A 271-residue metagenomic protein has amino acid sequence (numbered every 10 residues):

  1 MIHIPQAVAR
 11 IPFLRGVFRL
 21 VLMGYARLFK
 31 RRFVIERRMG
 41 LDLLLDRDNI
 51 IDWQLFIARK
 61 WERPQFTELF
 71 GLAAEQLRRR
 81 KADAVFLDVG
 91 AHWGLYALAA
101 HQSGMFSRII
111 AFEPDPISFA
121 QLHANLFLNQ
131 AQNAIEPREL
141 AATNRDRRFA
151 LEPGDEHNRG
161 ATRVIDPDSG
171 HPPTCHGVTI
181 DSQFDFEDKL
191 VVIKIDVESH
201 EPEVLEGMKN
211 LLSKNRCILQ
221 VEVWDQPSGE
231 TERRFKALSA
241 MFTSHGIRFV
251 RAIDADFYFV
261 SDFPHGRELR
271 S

Functional and structural regions predicted by a protein language model:
M1-D115, A120-N125, A134, F184-E187 (+3 more regions): S-adenosyl-L-methionine
N49, A91-W93, P116, A142-N144 (+2 more regions): Short, glycine/acidic-enriched loop or turn micro-motifs at the edges of active sites
A58-L87, E136, R145-A150, A161-N215 (+3 more regions): Short internal loop-to-helix segment that lines adenine-nucleotide cofactor pockets
G104-M105, L128-Q132, H157, L212-R216: Short helix-capping segments at alpha-helix termini
F119, H123-E156: Core alpha/beta nucleotide-donor-binding catalytic domains of modification enzymes
A141-T143, D181, A255: Short, solvent-exposed coil/turn elements at secondary-structure transition points
V221-V223: A cross-domain feature marking catalytic cores of carbohydrate-active enzymes and several ubiquitous metabolic/repair
